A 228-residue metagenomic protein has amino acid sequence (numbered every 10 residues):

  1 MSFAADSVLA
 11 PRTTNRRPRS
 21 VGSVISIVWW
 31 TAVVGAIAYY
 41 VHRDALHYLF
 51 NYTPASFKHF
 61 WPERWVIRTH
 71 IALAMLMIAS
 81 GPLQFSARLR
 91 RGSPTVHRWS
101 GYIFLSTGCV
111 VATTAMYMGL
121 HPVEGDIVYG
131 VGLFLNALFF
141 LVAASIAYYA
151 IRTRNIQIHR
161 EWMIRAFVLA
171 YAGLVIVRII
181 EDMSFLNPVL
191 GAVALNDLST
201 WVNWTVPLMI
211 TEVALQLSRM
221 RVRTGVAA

Functional and structural regions predicted by a protein language model:
S2-A228: Alpha-helical membrane insertion/targeting regions
